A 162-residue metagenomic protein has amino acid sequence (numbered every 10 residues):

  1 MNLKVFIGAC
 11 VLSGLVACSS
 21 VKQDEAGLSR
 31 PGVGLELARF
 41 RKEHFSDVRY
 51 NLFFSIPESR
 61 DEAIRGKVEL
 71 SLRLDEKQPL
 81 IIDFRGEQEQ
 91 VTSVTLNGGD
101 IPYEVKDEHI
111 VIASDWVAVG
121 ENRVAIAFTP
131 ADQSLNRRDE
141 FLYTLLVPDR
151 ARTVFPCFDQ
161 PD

Functional and structural regions predicted by a protein language model:
M1-I7: Bacterial N-terminal signal peptides that target proteins for export
C10-S19: Hydrophobic h-region of N-terminal signal peptides that target proteins for export in Gram-negative bacteria
C18-R65, T92, R138-P161: N-terminal, polar/Ser/Thr-rich
F53-S55, L70, D100-I101, I112-W116 (+1 more regions): Beta-strand-rich interaction surfaces with strong enrichment in secreted/lumenal proteins
R60-E62, E76-Q78, K106: Ser/Thr- and Asn-enriched, surface-exposed coil loops between beta-strands
K67-Q88, D162: Surface-exposed beta-strand/loop patches in extracellular or lumenal glycoproteins
R85-Y143: A surface-exposed beta-strand-loop module
